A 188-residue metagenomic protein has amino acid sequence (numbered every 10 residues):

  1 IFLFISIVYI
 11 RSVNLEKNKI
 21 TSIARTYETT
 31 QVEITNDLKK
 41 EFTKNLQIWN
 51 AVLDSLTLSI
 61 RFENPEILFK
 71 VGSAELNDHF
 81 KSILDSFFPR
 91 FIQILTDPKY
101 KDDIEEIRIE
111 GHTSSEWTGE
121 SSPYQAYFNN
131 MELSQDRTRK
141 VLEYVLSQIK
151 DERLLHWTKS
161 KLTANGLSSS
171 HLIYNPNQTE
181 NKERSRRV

Functional and structural regions predicted by a protein language model:
I1-V32: Short terminal targeting/anchoring segments
S22-A51: N-proximal, solvent-exposed amphipathic alpha-helical segments enriched in charged/polar residues
E28, V32, N36, D78-D85 (+2 more regions): Short, well-ordered alpha-helical segments
T30, D54-F87, E116-N130: Short, solvent-exposed beta-strand/turn patches at coil↔beta or beta↔helix junctions that act as interaction loops
Q47, L56-L58, E63-P65, G72 (+3 more regions): Envelope-exposed proteins and targeting segments
V52-D54, K101, K182-R184: Solvent-exposed loop and beta-edge segments used for protein-protein assembly and interaction
S73-R108, L142-K150: Periplasmic peptidoglycan-binding/anchoring modules of Gram-negative envelope and division proteins
D78, E105, E110-V188: Periplasmic OmpA-like peptidoglycan-binding domain that tethers envelope proteins to the cell wall
